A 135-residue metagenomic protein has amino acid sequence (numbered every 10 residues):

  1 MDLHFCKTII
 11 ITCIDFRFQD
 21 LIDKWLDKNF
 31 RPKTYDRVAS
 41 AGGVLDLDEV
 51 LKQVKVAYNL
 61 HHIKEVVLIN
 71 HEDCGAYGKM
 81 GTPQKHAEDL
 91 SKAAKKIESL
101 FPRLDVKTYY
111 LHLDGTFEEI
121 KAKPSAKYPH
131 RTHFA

Functional and structural regions predicted by a protein language model:
M1-T8, C13-F16, A41-D46, V50 (+2 more regions): Divalent-metal-activated hydrolytic enzyme cores
F16-D48: Short, surface-exposed acidic-centric catalytic microdomains
E65-H71: Acidic beta-strand-to-loop metal/phosphate-binding motif
